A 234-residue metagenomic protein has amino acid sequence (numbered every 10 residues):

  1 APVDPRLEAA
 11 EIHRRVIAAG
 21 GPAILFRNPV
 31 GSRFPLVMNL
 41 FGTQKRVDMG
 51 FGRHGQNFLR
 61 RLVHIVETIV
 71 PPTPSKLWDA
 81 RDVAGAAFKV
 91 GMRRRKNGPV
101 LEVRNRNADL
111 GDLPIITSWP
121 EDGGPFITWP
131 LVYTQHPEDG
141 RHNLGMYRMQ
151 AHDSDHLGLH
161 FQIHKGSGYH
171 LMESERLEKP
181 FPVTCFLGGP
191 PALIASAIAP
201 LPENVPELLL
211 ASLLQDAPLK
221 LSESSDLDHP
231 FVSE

Functional and structural regions predicted by a protein language model:
A1-E234: Extended, highly charged
